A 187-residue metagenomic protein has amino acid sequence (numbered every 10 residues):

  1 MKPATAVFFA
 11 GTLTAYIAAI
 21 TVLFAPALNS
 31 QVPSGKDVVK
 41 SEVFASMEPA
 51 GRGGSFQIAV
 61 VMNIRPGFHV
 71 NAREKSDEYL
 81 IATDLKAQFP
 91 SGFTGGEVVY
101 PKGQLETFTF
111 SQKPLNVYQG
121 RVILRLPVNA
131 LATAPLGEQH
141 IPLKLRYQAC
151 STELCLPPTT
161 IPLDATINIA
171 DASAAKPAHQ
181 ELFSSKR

Functional and structural regions predicted by a protein language model:
M1-A6: Positively charged n-region of N-terminal signal peptides that target proteins for export
A10-A27: Bacterial N-terminal signal peptides
P26-R187: Extracellular/lumen-exposed scaffold segments
